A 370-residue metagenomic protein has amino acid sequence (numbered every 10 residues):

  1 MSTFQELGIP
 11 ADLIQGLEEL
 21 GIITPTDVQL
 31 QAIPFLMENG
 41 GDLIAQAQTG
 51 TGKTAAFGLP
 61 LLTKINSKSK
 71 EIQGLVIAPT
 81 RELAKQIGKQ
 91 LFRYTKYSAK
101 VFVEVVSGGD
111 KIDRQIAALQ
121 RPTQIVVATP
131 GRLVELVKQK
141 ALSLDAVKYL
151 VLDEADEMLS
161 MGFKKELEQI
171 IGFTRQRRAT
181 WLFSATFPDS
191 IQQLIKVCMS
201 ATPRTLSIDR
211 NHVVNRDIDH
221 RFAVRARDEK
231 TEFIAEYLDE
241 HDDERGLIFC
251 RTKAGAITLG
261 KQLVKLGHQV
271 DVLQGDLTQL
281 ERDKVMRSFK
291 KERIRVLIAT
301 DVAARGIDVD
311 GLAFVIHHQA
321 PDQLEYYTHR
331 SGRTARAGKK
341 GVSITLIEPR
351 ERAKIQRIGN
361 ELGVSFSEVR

Functional and structural regions predicted by a protein language model:
S2-R370: Conserved helicase RecA-like core
